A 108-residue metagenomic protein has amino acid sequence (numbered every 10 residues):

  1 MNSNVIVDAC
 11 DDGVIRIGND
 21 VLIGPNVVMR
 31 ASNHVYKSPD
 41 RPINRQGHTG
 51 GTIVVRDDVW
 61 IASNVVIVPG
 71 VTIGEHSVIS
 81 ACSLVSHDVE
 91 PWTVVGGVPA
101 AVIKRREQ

Functional and structural regions predicted by a protein language model:
M1-T72, V98-P99, R106-E107: Flexible, glycine/small-residue-enriched loop-and-beta-strand segment within the central core of proteins
G13, S83, P91-T93, A101: Glycine-centered loop/turn positions within well-structured domains that cap or flank conserved ligand/cofactor-binding
W60, V68, G74, V78-S80 (+2 more regions): A generic "structured core" feature
H87, K104: Short helix N-cap motif at coil->helix boundaries in the Bergerat
P91, E107-Q108: Short amphipathic alpha-helical segments
